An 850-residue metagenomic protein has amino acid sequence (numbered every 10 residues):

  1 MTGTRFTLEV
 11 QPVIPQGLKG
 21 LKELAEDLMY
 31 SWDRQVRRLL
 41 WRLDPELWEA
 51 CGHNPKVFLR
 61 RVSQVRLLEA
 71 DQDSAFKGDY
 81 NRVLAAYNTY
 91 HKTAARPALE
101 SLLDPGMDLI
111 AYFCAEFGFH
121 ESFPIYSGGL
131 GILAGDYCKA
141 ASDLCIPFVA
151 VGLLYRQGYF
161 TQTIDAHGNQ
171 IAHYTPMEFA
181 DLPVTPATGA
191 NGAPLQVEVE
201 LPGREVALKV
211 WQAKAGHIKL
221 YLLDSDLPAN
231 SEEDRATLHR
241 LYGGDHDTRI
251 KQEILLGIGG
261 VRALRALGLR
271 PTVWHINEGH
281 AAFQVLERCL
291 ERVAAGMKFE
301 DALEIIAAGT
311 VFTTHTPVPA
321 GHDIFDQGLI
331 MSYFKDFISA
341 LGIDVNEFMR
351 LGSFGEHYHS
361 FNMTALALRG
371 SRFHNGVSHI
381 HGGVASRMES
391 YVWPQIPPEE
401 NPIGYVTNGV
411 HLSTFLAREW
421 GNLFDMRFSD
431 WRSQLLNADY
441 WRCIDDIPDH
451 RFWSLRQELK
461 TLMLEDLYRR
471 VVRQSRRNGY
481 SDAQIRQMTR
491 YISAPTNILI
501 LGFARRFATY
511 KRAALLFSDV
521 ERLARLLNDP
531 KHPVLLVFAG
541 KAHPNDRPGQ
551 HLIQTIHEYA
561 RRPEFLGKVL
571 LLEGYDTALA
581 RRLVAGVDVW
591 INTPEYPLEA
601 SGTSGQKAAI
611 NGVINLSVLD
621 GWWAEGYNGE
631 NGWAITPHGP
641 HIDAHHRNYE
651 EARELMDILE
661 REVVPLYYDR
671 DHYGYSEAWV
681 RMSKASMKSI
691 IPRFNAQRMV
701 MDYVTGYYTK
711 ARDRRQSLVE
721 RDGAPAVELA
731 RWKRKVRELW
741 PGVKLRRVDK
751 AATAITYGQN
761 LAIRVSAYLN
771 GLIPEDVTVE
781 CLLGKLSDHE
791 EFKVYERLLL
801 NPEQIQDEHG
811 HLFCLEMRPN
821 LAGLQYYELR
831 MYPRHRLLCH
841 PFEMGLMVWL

Functional and structural regions predicted by a protein language model:
M1-L850: Catalytic cores of carbohydrate-active enzymes across secretory and cytosolic contexts
